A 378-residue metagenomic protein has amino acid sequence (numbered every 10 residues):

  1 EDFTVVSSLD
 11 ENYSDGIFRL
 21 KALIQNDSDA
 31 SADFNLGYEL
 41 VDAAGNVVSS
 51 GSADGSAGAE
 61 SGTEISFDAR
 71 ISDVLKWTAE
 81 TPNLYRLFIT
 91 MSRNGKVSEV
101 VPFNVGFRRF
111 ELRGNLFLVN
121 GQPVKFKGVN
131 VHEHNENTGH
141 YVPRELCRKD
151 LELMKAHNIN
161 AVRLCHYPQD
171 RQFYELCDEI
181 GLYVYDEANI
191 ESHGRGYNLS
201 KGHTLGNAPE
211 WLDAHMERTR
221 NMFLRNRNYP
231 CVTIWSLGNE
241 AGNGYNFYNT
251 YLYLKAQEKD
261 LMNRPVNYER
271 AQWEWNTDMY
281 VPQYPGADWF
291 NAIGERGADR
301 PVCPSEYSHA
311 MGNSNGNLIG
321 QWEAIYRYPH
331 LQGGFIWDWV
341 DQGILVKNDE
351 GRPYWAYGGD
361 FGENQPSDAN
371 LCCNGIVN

Functional and structural regions predicted by a protein language model:
E1-V184, E217-R218, C231-I234, T250-A256 (+4 more regions): Secreted/periplasmic carbohydrate-active enzymes, especially glycoside hydrolases
L151-M154, A161-G375: Substrate-binding/catalytic cleft of secreted carbohydrate-active enzymes, primarily glycoside hydrolases
